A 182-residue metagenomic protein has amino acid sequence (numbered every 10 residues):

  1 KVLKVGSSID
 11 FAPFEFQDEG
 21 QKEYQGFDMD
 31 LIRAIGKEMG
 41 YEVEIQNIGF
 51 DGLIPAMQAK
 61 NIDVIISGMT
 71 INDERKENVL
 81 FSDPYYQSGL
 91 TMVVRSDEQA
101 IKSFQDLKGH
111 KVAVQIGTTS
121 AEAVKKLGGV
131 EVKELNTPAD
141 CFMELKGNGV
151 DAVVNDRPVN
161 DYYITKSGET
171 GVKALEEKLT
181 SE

Functional and structural regions predicted by a protein language model:
K1-M69: Extracytoplasmic small-molecule ligand-binding "clamshell" domains of the periplasmic binding protein/Venus flytrap
L3-G6, V93, K111-V114, V153: Short, well-ordered beta-strand segments
I9, Y86-V94, R157, D161 (+1 more regions): Periplasmic-binding protein-like
E15-Q21, I32-Y41, F104, T119-T137 (+1 more regions): Ligand-binding cleft/hinge of the Venus flytrap
F27-D28, K76-Y86, V172-E177: A structural signal for short loop-to-beta-strand junctions that line the ligand-binding cleft of periplasmic/secreted
M29-D30, E44-P55, Q99, T118 (+2 more regions): Short helix-initiation/N-cap motifs at beta->coil->alpha
K37-E38, Q46-N47, D51-V64, N78-L80 (+4 more regions): Short helices/loops that flank or line small-molecule/ion binding pockets
R95-K111: Flexible hinge/capping segments at coil-to-helix
